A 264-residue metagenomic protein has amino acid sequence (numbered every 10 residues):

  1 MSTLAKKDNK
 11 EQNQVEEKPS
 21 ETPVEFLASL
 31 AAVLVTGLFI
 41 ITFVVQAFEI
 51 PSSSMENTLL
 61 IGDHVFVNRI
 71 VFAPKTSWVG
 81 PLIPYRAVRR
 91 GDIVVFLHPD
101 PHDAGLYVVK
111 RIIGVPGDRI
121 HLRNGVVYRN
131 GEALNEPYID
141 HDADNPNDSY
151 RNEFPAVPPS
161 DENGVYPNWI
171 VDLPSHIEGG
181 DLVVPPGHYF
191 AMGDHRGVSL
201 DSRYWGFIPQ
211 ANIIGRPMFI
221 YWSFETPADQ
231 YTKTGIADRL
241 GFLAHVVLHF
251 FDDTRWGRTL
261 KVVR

Functional and structural regions predicted by a protein language model:
S2-V24, F43-E49, T58-R264: Soluble "head" domains of membrane/secretory-pathway proteins
E25-V45: Hydrophobic membrane-insertion alpha-helices, especially the h-region of bacterial N-terminal signal peptides
S52: A short acidic/basic microdomain associated with nuclease active sites
